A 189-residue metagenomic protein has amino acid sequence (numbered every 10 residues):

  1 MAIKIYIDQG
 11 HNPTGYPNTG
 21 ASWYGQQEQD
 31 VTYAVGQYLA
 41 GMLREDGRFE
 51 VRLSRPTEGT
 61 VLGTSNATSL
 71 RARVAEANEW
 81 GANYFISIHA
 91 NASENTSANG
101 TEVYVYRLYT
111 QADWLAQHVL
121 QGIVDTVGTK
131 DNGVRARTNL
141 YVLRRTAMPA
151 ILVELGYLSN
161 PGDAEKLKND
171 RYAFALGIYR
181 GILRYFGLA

Functional and structural regions predicted by a protein language model:
A2-T101, V105-T110, W114: Catalytic-core regions of hydrolytic enzymes
I3-D8, P17, A75, W80 (+3 more regions): Active-site-adjacent mobile loop/cap segments within catalytic or ligand-binding domains
G25-Q26, Y104-R107, G122-D125, R171-F174: Short, low-complexity, polar/charged sequence segments that are solvent-exposed and flexible
Q37-R48, N78-A82, L120-G128, Y172 (+2 more regions): Sec-exported extracytoplasmic/periplasmic mature domains
R48, G100, D131, A147-P149: A generic structural signal for alpha->beta connector loops
T110-A136: Active-site-adjacent substrate-binding region of metalloamidase/peptidase-like peptide-processing proteins
